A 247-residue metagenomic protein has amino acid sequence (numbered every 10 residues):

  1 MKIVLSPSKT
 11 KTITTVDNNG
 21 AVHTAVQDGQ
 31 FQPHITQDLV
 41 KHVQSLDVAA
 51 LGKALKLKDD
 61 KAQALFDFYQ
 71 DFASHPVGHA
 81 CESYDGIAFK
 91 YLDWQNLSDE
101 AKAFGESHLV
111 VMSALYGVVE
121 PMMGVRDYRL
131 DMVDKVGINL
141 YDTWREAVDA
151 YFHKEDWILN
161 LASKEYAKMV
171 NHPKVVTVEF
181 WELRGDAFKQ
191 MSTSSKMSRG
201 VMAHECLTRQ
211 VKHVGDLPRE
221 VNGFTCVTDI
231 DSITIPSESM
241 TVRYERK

Functional and structural regions predicted by a protein language model:
M1-I3: Extreme N-terminal starter segment of soluble prokaryotic enzymes
P7-K9, N19, H23-E82, Y151: A contiguous strand-loop segment
I13-T15, M169-V170: Short helix/loop capping segments that flank catalytic or ligand/cofactor-binding pockets
N18-A25, F89-Q95: Glycine-/proline-rich flexible loop or hinge segments
L51-D127: A glycine-rich, hydrophobic loop/mini-helix early in the fold
D93-K247: Internal, well-folded beta-alpha domain core
